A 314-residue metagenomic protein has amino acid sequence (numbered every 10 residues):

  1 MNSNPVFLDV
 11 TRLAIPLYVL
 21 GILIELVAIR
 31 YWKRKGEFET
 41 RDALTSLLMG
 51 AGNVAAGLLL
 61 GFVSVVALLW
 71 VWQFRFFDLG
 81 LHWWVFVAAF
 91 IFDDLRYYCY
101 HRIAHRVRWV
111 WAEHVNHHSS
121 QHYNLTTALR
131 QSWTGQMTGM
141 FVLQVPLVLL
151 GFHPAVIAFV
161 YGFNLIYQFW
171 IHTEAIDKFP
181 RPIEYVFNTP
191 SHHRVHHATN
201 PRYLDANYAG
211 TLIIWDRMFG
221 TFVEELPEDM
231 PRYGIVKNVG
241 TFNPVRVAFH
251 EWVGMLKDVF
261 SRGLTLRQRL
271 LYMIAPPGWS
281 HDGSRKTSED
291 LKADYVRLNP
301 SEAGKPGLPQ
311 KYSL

Functional and structural regions predicted by a protein language model:
M1-D9: Short, strongly hydrophobic alpha-helical membrane anchors
V10-I22: Structural signature of hydrophobic alpha-helical transmembrane segments
T11, H122-T127, E174-L314: Cytosolic/stromal cytosol-facing helical appendages immediately following the last transmembrane segment
L13, E37-V54: Loop-to-helix transition at the N-terminal end of transmembrane alpha-helices
L23-L44: Membrane-interface helix-loop junction between the first two transmembrane segments
E25, L47, W215: Residue-level signal for inorganic ion chemistry
A51-L60, L79-Y233: Membrane-embedded catalytic scaffold of the fatty acid hydroxylase/desaturase
L68-D78: Membrane-interface helix termini and inter-helical loops of multi-pass transporters
